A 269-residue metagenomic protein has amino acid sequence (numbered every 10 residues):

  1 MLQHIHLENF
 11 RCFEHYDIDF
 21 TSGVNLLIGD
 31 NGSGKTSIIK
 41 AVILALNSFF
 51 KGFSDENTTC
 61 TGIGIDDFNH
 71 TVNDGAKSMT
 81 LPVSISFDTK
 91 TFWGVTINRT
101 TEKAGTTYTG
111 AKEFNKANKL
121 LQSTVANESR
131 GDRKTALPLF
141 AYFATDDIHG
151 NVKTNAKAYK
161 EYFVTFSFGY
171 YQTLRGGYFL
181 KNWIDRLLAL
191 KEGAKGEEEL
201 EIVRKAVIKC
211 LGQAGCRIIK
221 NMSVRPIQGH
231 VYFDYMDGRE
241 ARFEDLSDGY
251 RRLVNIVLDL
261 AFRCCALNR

Functional and structural regions predicted by a protein language model:
M1-F179, E198, G212-G215: P-loop NTPase switch/coupling surface
S86, H149, F168-R269: Extended helical coiled-coil dimerization/tether regions that scaffold and oligomerize large DNA-maintenance assemblies
